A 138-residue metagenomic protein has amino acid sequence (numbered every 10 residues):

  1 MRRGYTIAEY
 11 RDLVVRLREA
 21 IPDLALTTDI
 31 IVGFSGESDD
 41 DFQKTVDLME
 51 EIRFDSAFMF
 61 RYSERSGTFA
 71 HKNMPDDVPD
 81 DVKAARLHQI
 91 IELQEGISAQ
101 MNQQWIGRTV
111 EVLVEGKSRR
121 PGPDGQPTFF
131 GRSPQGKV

Functional and structural regions predicted by a protein language model:
M1-S56, Y62, T68-V82: Conserved non-cysteine loop/helix-boundary elements of the Radical SAM core domain that shape
P22-L24, D55-F58, R108-V110, P127-F129: Structural beta-strand/beta-sheet cores of well-ordered domains, especially the beta-sheet scaffolds that support
R61-S66, S133-Q135: Short, small-residue-rich loop/turn micro-motifs
A70-V138: Terminal RNA-binding accessory module
